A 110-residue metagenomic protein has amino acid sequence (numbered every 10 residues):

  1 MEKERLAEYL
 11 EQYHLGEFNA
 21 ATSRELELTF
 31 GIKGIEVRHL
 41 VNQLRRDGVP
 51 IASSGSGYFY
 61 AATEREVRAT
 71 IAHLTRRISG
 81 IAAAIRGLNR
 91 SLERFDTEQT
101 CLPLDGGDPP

Functional and structural regions predicted by a protein language model:
M1-Y9, P110: Short alpha-helical segments that sit at the start of domains
Q12-F18, D47-V49: Short helix-capping/hinge SLiMs at alpha-helix to coil transitions
T22-T29: A short acidic, leucine-rich amphipathic alpha-helix
G31-Q43: Short amphipathic alpha-helical interaction segments
R45-G55: A short, conserved structural fragment
S54-T63: Minor-groove-contacting beta-hairpin "wing" of winged helix-turn-helix DNA-binding domains
E64-I71: Short, charged/polar, Gly/Pro-enriched secondary-structure boundary elements
I71-P110: Long, low-complexity, charge-rich intrinsically disordered regions
